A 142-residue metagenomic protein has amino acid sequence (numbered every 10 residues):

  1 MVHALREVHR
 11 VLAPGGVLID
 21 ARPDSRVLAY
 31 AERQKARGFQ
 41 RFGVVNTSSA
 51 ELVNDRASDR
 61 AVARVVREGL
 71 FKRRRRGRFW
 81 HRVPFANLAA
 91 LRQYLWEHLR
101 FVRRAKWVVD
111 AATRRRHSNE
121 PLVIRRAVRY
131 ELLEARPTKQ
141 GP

Functional and structural regions predicted by a protein language model:
M1, R26-V27, P84: Alpha-helix N-cap/loop-to-helix initiation residues
V2-V17: A short glycine-rich, Lys/Arg-flanked "PGG" loop and its adjoining helix->strand segment in the class I
A4, G38, A57-A61: Internal, well-ordered alpha-helical segments in soluble enzyme and binding-protein domains
V8, L18-R22, P84-F85: Long, contiguous hydrophobic alpha-helical segments, chiefly transmembrane helices and signal peptides
V17-V53: Conserved class I S-adenosyl-L-methionine
S25-E32, L52-V62, V109-R116: Low-complexity, flexible helical/coil segments
V44-G77: Active-site capping/gating segments
V66-P142: Conserved Class I S-adenosyl-L-methionine
